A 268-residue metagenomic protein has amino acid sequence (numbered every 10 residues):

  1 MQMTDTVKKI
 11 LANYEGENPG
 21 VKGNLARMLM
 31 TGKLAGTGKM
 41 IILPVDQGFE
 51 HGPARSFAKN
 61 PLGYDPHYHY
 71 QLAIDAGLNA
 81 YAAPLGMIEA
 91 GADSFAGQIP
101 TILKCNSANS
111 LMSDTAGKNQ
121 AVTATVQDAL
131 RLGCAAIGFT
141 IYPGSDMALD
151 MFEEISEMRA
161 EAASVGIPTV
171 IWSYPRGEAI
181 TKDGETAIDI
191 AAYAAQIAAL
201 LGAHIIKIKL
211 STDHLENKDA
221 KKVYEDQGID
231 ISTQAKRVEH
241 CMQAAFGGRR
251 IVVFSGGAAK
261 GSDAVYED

Functional and structural regions predicted by a protein language model:
M1-D46: N-terminal basic, low-complexity leaders that serve as flexible interaction/assembly modules and, when applicable, as
M1-Q2, A35, M40, Q47-G256 (+1 more regions): Alpha/beta enzyme core
